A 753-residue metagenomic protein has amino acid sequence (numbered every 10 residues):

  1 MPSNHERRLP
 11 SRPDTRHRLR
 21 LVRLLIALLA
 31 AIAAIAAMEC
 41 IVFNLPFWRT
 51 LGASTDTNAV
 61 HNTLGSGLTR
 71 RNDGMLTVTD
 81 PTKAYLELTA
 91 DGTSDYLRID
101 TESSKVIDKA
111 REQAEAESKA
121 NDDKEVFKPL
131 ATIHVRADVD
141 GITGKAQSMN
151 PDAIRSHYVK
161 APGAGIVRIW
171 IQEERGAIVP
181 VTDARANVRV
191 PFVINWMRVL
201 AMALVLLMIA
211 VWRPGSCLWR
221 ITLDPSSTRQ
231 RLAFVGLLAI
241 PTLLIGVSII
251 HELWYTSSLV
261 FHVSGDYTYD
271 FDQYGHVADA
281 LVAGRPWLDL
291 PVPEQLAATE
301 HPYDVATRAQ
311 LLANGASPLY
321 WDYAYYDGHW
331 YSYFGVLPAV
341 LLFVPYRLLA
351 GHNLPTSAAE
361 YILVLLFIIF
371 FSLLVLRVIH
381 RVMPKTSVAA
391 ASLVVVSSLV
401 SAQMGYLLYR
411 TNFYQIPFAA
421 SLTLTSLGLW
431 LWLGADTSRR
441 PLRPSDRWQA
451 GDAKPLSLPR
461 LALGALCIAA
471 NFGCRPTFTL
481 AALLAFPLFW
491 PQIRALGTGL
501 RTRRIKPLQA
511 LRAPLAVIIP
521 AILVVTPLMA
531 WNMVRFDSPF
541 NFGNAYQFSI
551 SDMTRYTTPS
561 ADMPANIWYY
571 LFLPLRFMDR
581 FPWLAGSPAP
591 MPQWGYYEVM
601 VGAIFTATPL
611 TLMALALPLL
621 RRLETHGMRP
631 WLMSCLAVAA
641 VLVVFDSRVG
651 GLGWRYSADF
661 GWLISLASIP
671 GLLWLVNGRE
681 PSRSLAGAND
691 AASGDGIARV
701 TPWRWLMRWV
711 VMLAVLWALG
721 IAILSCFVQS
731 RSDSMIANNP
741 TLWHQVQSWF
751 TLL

Functional and structural regions predicted by a protein language model:
M1-F43, W196-D272, A391, L508-P520 (+1 more regions): Start-transfer (signal-anchor) and selected internal transmembrane alpha helices of multi-pass inner/ER membrane
Y267, F271, A283-F334, L399 (+4 more regions): Interfacial juxtamembrane loops and adjacent helix segments that form the catalytic/substrate-binding surfaces
A313, L319-I362, R381-V382, A589-E598: Juxtamembrane segments of multi-pass membrane glycosylation machinery that transfer sugars from lipid-linked donors
L354-P384, L427: Transmembrane-helix motifs of polytopic, lipid-linked glycan transferases
A419-A450, I468, L663-A667: Specific aromatic-rich, kink-prone transmembrane helix
S426, Q449-R475, A482-F486: Membrane-interface alpha helices of multi-pass inner-membrane proteins
L480-I522: Perimembrane helix-loop-helix junctions
F581, P588-R629: Hydrophobic, aromatic-rich transmembrane alpha-helices and their immediate juxtamembrane boundary segments
